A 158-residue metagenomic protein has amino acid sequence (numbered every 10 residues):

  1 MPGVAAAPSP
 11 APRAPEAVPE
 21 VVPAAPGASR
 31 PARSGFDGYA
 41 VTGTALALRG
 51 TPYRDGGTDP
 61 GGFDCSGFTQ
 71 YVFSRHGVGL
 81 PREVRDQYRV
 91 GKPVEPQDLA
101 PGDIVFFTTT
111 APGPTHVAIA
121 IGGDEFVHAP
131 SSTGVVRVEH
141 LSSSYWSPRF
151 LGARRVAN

Functional and structural regions predicted by a protein language model:
G3-P19, P23-R33, T108, P114-T115 (+1 more regions): Aromatic- and glycine-rich peptidoglycan recognition patches
A24-G50: Intrinsic low-complexity, intrinsically disordered segments
F36, F63-D64, T109: Residue-level recognition of alpha-helix initiation/capping sites
G38-L46, S66-Q70, L99, T115 (+1 more regions): Extracytoplasmic/secreted envelope proteins and their assembly/folding machinery, especially bacterial periplasmic
V41, L48, V72-R75, I121 (+1 more regions): Short alpha-helical scaffold segments that flank and stabilize functional sites
T42, V78-V135, H140: ...with weaker cross-activation on analogous glycine-rich loops/strands in unrelated enzymes
A45-A47, V72, T110-P112, Y145: A generic structural signal for short, solvent-exposed coil/turn residues that cap or connect secondary-structure
A47-P101: Catalytic cysteine-centered active-site loop
